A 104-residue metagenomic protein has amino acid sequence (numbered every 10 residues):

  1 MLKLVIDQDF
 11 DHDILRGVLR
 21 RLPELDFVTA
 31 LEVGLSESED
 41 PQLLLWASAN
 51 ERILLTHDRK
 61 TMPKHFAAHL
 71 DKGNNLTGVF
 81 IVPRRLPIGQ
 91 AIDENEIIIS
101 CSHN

Functional and structural regions predicted by a protein language model:
M1, L25-F27, N50-T56: N-terminal start-of-chain detector that recognizes signal peptides and the immediate post-cleavage beginning
L2-Q8, H12-L25, L31-L35, L44 (+1 more regions): Acidic, PIN/NYN-like endoribonuclease modules and their adjacent C-terminal/linker elements
D40, S48-F66: Acidic, metal-binding active-site segment of PIN/NYN-like and related structure-specific nucleases
